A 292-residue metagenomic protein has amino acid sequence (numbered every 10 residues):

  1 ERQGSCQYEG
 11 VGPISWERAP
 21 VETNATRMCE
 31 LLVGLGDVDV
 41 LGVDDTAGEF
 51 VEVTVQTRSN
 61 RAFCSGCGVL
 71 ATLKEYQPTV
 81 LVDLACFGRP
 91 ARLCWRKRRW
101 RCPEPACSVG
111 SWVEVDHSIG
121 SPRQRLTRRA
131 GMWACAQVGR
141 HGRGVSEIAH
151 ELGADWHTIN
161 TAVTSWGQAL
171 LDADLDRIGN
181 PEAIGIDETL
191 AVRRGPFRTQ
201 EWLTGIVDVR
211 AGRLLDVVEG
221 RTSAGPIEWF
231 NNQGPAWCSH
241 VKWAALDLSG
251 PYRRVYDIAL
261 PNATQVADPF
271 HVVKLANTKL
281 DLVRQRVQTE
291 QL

Functional and structural regions predicted by a protein language model:
G4, T158-A245, G250-V255: RNase H-like nuclease fold core
G4-V109, V113: Short, conserved DNA-binding cores of transcription-related domains
V53, C64-C67, C102, A134 (+7 more regions): Mobile genetic element proteins and their domesticated derivatives, centered on retroelements and DNA transposons
R58, S118-I119, G220-A224: A short, sequence-level motif marking secondary-structure junctions
N60, G144, P251-Y252, V272: Short phosphate-engaging motifs
A71, P103, V138, L170 (+4 more regions): Conserved NTP-handling cores and scaffolds of large molecular machines
L93-W100, A106-I186: Extended interfacial segments that mediate partner engagement and assembly in macromolecular machines
D247-G250, Y256-L292: Conserved beta-strand -> loop -> alpha-helix junction used to position metal-binding or nucleic-acid-contacting
